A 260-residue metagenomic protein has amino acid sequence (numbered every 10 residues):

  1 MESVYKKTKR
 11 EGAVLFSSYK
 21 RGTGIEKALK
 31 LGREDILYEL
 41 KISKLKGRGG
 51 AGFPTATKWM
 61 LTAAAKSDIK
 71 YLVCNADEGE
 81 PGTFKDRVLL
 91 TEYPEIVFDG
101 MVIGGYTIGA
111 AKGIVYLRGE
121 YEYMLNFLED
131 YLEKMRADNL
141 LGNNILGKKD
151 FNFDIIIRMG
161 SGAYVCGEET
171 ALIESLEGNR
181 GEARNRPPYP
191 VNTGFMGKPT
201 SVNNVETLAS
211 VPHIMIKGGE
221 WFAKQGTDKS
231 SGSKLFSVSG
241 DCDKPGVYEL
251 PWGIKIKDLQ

Functional and structural regions predicted by a protein language model:
M1-S43, A110-V115, G232: Iron-sulfur (Fe-S) cluster-binding modules
S17-R21, C74-D86, P190-F195, S237-C242: Gly-rich Lys/Arg/Thr-decorated short loops/hinges at beta-loop-alpha junctions or inter-strand turns that position
I42-L61, G162-E174, G178: Conserved phosphate/anionic-ligand binding catalytic regions in large, soluble enzymes, centered on
T62-V73: Structural signature of FAD isoalloxazine-binding scaffolds in flavoprotein oxidoreductases
Y93-T107: Histidine-anchored nucleotide/phosphate-binding helix
G100-G104, P251-Q260: Short amphipathic, charge-patterned alpha-helical segments
G113-G119, R158: Short glycine-rich or small-residue beta-strand-to-loop segments that form or flank ligand, phosphate, metal/Fe-S
L125-W252: Hydrophobic alpha-helical positions that pack around
